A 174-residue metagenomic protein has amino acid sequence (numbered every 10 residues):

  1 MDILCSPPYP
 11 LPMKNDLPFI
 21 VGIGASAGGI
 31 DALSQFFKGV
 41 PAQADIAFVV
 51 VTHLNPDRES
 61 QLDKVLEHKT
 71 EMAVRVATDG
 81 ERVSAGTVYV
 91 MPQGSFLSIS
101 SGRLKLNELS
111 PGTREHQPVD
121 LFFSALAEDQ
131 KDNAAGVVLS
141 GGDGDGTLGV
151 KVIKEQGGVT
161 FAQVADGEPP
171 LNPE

Functional and structural regions predicted by a protein language model:
D2-E174: Conserved acid/base catalytic micro-environments in cytosolic active-site loops
